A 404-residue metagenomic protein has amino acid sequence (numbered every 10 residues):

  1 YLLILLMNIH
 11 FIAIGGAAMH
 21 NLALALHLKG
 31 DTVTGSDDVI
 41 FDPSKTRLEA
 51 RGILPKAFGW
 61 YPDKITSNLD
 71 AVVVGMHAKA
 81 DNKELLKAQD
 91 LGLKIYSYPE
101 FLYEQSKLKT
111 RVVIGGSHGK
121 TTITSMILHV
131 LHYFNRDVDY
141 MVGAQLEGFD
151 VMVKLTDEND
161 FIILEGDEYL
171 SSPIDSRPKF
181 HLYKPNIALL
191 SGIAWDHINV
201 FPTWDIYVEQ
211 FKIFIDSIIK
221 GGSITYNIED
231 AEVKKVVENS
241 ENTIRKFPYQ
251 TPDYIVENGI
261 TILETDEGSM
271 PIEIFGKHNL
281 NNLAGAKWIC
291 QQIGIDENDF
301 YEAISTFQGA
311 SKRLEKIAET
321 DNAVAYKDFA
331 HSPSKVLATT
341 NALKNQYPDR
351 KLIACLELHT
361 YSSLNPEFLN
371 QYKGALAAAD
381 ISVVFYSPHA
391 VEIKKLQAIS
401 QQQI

Functional and structural regions predicted by a protein language model:
Y1-L6: Short, Lys/Arg-enriched N-terminal segments with co-localized hydrophobic residues within the first ~10-30 amino acids
N8-H10, A18, L22-K29, S176-L182 (+2 more regions): Nucleotide phosphate-binding/pyrophosphate-handling subdomain across enzymes that bind or process nucleotide phosphates
A25-K29, E49, D63-S67, M76-Y226 (+3 more regions): Phosphate-binding loop of NTP-binding sites
D31-D38, L189-L190, I224-E229, I353-L356 (+1 more regions): Short internal beta-strands
D31-R47, V138: NAD(P)-binding Rossmann-fold cofactor-contacting core
L54-N68: Short acidic low-complexity segments
A57-W60, Y96-Y103, M141-A144, S240-N258 (+3 more regions): Beta-strand->loop->alpha-helix junctions that form or flank phosphate-binding loops in nucleotide-handling enzymes
Y372-I404: C-terminal helical cap/extension that packs against the catalytic core of soluble nucleotide-cofactor enzymes
